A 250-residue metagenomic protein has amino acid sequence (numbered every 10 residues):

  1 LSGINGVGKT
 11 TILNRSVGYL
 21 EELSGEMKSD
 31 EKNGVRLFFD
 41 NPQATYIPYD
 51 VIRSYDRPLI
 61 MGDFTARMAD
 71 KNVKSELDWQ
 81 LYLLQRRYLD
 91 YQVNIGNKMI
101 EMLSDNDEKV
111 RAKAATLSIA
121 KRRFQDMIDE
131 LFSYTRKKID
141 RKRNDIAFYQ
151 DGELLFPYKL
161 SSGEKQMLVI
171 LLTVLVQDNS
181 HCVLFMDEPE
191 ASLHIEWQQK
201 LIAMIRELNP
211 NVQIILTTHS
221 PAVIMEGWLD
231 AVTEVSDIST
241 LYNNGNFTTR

Functional and structural regions predicted by a protein language model:
L1-L23, R141, D145-R250: Switch/communication elements of ASCE P-loop NTPase nucleotide-binding domains
T10-S162: Phosphate-coordinating catalytic segments in nucleotide- and nucleic-acid-processing enzymes
